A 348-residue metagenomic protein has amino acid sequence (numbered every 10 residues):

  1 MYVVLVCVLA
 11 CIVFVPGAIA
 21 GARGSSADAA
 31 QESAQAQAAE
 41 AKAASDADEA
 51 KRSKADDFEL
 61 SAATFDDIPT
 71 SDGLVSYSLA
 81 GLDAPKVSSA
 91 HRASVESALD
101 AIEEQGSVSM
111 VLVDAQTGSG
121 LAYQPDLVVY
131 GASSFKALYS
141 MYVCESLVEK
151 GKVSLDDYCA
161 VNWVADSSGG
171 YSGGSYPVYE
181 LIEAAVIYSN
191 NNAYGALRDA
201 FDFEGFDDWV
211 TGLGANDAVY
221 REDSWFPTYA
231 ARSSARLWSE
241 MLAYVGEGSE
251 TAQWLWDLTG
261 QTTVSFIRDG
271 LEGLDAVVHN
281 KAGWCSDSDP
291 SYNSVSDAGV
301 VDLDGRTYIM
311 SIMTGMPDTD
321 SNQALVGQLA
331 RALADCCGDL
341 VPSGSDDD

Functional and structural regions predicted by a protein language model:
M1-E96, I102, G120, V245-T263 (+2 more regions): Structured C-terminal helix/loop/strand segments within mature extracytoplasmic catalytic/sensor domains
E104-V128: Short, conserved catalytic-motif segment at the N-terminal edge
S107, P177, I182, Y194-E247: Mid-domain, small-residue-enriched loop/turn segments at the edges of structured enzyme/sensor domains
V113-Q116, A185-S189, L197-A200, T211-A215 (+5 more regions): Active-site-proximal beta-strand/loop segments in catalytic clefts of secreted hydrolases
G118, V129-V161, A185, M310: Active-site SXXK
P125, V129-Y130, Y171, R221-Y229: A glycine-rich, coil/turn loop motif that links secondary-structure elements
L147-Y179, G195, E204: Active-site-proximal loop and beta-strand segments within enzyme catalytic domains
P227-S286: A conserved catalytic-loop motif detector
